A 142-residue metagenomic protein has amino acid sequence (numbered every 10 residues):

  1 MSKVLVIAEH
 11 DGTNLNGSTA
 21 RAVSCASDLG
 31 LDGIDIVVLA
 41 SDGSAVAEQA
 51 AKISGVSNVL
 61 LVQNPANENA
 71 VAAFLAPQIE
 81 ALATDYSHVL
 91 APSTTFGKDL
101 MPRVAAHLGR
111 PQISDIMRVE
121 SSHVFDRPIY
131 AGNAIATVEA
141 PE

Functional and structural regions predicted by a protein language model:
M1-E142: N-terminal glycine-rich FAD/FM-binding segment characteristic of electron-transfer flavoproteins
